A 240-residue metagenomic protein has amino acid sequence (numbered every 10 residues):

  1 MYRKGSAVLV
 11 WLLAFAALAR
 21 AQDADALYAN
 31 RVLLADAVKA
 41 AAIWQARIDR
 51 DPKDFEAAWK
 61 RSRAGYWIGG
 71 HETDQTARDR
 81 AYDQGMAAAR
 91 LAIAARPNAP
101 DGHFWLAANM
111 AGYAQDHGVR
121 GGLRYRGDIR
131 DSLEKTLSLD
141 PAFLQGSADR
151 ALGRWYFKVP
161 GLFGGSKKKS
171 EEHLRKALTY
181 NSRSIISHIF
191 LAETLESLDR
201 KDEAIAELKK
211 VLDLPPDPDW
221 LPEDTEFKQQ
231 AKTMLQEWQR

Functional and structural regions predicted by a protein language model:
M1-L9: Bacterial N-terminal signal peptides that target proteins for export
L9-W11, V159: Residues at secondary-structure transition points
A14-A19: N-terminal signal peptide c-region/cleavage motif recognized by signal peptidases
D23-Q45, K53, R61-N98, G102-K135 (+5 more regions): Short coil/linker segments at helix-helix boundaries
A192-R240: Long, ordered, amphipathic alpha-helical scaffolds
